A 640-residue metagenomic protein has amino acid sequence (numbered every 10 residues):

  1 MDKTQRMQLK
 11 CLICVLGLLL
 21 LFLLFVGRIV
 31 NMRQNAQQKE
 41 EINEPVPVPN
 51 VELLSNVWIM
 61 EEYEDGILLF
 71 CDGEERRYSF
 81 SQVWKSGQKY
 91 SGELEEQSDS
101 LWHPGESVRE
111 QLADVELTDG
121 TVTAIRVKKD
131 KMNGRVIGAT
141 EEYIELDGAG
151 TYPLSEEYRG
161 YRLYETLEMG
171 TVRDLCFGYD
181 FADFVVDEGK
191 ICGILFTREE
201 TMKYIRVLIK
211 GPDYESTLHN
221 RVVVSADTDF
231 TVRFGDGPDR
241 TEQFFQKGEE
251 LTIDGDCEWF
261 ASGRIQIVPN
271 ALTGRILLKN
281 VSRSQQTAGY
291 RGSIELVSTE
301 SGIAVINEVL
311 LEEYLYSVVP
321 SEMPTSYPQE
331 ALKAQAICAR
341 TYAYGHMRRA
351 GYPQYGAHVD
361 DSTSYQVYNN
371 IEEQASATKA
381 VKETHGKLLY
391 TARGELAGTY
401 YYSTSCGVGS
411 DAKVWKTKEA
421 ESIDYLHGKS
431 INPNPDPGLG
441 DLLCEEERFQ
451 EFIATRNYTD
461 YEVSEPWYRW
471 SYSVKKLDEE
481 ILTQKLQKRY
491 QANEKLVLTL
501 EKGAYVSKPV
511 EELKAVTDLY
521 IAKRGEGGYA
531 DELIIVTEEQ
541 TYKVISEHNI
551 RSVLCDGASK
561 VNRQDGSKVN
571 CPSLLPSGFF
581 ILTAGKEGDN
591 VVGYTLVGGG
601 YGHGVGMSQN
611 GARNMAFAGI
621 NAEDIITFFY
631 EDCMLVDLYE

Functional and structural regions predicted by a protein language model:
D2-E640: Conserved, single-site charged/polar hotspot
